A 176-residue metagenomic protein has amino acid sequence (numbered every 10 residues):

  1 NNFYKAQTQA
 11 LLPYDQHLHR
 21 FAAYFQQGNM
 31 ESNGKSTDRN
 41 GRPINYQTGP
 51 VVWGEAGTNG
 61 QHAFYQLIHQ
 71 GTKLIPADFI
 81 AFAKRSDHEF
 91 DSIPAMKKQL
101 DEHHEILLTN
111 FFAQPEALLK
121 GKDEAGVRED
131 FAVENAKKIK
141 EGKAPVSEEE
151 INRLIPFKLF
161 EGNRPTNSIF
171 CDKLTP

Functional and structural regions predicted by a protein language model:
N1-P176: A SIS-like phosphosugar-recognition module
